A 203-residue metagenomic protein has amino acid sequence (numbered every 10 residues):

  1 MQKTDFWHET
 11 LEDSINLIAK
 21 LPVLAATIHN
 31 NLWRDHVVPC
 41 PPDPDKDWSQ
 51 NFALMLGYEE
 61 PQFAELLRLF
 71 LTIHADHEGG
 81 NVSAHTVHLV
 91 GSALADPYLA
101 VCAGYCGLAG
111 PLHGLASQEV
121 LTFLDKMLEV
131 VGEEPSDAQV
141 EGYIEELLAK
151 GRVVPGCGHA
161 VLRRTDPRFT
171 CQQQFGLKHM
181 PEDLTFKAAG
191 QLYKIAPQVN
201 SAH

Functional and structural regions predicted by a protein language model:
M1-H203: Non-transmembrane, aqueous-exposed alpha-helical and coiled segments at domain scale
